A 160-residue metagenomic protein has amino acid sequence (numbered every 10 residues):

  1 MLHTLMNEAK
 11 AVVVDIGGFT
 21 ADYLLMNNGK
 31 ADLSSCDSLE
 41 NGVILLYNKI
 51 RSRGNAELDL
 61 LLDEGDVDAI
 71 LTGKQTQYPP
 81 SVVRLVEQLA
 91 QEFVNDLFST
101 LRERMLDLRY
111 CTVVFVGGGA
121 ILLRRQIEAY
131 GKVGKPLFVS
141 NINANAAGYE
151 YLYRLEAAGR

Functional and structural regions predicted by a protein language model:
L2-A31, I50: Gly/Thr-rich phosphate-binding beta-strand-loop-beta motif of the actin/hexokinase/Hsp70
L2-E8, V43-R160: Helical "lid/coupling" subdomains associated with nucleotide-phosphate turnover
V13, S38, V113-F115: Short glycine- and Lys/Arg-enriched binding-loop motifs that mark or flank ligand-binding interfaces
V14, N41-I44: Aspartyl protease active-site motif detector
D15, D37, S140: Conserved acidic E/D residue at the C-terminus of a beta-strand in Rossmann-like folds
N28-N41, G134: Short helix/strand-bridging catalytic loops that position acidic/His residues to coordinate divalent metals and engage
